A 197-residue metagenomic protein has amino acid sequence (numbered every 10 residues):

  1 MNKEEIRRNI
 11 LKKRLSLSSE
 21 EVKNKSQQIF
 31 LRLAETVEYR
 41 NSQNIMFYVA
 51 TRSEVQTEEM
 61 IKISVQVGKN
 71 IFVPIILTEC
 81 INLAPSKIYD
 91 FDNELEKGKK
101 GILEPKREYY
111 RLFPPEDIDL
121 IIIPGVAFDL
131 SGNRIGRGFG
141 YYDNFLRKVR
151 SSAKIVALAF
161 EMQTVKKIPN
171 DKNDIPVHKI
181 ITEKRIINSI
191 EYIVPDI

Functional and structural regions predicted by a protein language model:
M1-D117: N-terminal active-site beta-alpha-beta segment that forms phosphate/nucleotide-binding and substrate-recognition loops
E79-I197: Conserved phosphate- and dinucleotide-binding cores of soluble alpha/beta proteins, encompassing both enzyme active
